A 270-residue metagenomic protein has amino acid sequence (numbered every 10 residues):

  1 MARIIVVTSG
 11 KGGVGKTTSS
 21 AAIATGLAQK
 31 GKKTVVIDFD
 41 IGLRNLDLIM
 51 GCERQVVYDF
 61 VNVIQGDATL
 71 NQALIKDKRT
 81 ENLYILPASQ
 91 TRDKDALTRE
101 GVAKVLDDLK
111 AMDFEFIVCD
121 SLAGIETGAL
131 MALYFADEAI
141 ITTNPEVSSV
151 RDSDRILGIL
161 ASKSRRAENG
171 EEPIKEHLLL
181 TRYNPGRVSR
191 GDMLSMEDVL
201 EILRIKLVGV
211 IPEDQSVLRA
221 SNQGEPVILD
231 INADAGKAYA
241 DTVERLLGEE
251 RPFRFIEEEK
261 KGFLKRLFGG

Functional and structural regions predicted by a protein language model:
I4-A68, F116: Walker A/P-loop NTP-binding active-site region of P-loop NTPases, recognizing the glycine-rich GxxxxGKT/S
T25, D107, L130-M131: Alpha-helical segments flanking ligand/cofactor-binding loops in enzyme cores
F39-A111, S221-N222: P-loop/Walker-type NTP enzyme "switch/lid" segment
V57, N71, R99, A103 (+5 more regions): Amphipathic alpha-helical transducer elements in NTP-driven molecular machines
L86-P87, F116-D120: Structural recognition of the conserved hydrophobic beta-strand(s) that form the central parallel beta-sheet of P-loop
A111-M112, L122-V208: Conserved catalytic-core segment of NTP-binding enzymes
A167-G270: C-terminal lobe/tail of nucleotide-utilizing enzymes
